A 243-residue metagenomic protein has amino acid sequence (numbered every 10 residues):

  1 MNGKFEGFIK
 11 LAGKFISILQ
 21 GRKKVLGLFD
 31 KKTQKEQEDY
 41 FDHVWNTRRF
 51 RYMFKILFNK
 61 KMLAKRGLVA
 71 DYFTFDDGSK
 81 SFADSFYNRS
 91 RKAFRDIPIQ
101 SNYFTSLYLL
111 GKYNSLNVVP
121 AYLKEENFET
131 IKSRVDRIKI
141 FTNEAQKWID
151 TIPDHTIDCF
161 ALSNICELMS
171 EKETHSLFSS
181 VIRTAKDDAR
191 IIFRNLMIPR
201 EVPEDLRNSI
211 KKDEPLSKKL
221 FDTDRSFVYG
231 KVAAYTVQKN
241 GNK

Functional and structural regions predicted by a protein language model:
M1-S133: Class I S-adenosyl-L-methionine-dependent methyltransferase module
N143-C159: A short acidic, Gly/Pro-enriched loop at the edge of an enzyme's catalytic core that lines a small-molecule cofactor
K147-D150, E167-S170, P199-P203, F227-G230: Flexible loop/turn segments at secondary-structure boundaries
I157-K172: A short SAM/SAH-binding and catalytic strip from SAM-dependent methyltransferases
E173-D187: A short glycine-rich, Lys/Arg-flanked "PGG" loop and its adjoining helix->strand segment in the class I
D187-P199: Conserved beta-strand signature within the Rossmann-like core of class I S-adenosyl-L-methionine
E214-K243: Core SAM-dependent methyltransferase catalytic element
